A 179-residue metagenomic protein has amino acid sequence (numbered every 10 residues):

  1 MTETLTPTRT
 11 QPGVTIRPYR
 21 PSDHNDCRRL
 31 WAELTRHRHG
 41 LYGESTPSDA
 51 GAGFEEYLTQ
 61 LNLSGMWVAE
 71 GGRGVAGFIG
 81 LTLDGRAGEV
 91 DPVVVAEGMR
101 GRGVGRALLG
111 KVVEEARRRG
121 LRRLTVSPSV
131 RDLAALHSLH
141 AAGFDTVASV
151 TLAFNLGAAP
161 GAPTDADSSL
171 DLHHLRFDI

Functional and structural regions predicted by a protein language model:
M1-S22, A162-I179: Conserved N-terminal entry element of GNAT/NAT acetyltransferase domains
P21-H24, R29-E56: Conserved GNAT-fold acetyl-CoA-binding loop/helix
E56-V68, E89: A short helix-loop-beta-strand connector motif used in the catalytic cores of GNAT acetyltransferases and, in some
L63, G74-G77, A134: Glycine-rich acetyl-CoA-binding "A-motif" of GNAT/NAT acetyltransferases
V68, G74-T82, E89-V94: Conserved beta-strand in the GNAT
V95, G101-E114, A141: Conserved acetyl-CoA-binding loop-helix of GNAT-fold acetyltransferases
R106, V130-A148: Conserved active-site alpha-helix within GNAT-family acetyltransferase domains
A116-P128: Conserved GNAT acetyl-CoA-binding A-motif
